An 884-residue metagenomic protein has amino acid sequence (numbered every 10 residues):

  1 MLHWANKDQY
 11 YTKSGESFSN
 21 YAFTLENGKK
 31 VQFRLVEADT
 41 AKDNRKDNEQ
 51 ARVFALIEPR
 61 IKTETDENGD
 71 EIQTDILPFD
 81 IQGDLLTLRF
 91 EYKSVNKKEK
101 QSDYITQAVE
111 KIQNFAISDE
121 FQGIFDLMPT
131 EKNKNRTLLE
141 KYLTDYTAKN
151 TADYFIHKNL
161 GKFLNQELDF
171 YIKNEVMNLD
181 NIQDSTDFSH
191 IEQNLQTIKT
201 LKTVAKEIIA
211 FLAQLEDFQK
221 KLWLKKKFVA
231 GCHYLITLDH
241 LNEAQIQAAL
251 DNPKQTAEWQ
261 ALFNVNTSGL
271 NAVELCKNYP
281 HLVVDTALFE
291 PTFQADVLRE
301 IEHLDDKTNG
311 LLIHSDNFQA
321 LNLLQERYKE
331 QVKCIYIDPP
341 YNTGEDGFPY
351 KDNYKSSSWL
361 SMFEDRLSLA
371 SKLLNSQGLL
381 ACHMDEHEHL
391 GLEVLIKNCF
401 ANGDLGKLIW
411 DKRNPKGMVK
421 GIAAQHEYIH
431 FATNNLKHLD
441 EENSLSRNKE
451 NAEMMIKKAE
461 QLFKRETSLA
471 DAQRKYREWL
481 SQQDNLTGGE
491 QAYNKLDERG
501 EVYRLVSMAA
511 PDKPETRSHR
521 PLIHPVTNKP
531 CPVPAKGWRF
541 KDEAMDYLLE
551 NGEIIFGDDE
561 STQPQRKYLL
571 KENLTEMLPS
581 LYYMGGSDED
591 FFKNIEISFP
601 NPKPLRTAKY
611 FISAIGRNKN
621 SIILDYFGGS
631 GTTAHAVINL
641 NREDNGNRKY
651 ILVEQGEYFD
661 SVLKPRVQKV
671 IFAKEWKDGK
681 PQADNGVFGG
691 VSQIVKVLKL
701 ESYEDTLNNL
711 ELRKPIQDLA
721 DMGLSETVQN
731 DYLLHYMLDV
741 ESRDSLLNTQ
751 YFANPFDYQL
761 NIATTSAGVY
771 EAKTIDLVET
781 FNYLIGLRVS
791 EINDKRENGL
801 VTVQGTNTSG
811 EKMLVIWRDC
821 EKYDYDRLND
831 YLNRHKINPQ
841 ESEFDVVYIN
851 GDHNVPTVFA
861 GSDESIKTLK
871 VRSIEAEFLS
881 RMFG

Functional and structural regions predicted by a protein language model:
M1-A295, N309, Q325-K329, L367-S371 (+5 more regions): Accessory, often C-terminal, charged low-complexity segments
D296-L312: Conserved P-loop NTPase mechanochemical-coupling segment
L304, G344-K351, S587-F592: Gly-rich Lys/Arg/Thr-decorated short loops/hinges at beta-loop-alpha junctions or inter-strand turns that position
N317-C334: Short amphipathic alpha-helices and their capping/turn segments at secondary-structure boundaries
E330-E345, I623-V637, F781: Conserved proline-anchored active-site loop of SAM-dependent methyltransferases that bridges a beta-strand
K333, P339-M362, N375-Q377, H387-E388: Mobile active-site "lid"/loop adjacent to the S-adenosyl-L-methionine
G378-C382: Conserved beta-strand signature within the Rossmann-like core of class I S-adenosyl-L-methionine
N594-R606: Conserved SAM-binding loop and adjacent beta-strand
